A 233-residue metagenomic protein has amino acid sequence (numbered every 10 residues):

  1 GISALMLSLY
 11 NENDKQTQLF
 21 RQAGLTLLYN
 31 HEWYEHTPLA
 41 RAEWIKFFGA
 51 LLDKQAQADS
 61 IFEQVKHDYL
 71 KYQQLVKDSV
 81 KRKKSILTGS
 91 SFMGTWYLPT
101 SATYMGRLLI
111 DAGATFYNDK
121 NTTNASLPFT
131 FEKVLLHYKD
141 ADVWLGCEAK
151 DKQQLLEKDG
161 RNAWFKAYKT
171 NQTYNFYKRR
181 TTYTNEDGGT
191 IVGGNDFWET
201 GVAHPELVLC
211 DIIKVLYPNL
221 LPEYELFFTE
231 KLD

Functional and structural regions predicted by a protein language model:
G1-L39, L51, Q55-V202, L232: Binding-cleft/active-site segments that stabilize strongly anionic ligands or cofactors
N195-D211, V215-L216: Flexible loop/turn connectors
L207, L216-D233: Extracellular/periplasmic juxtamembrane helices and adjacent flexible linkers that interface with membrane partners
